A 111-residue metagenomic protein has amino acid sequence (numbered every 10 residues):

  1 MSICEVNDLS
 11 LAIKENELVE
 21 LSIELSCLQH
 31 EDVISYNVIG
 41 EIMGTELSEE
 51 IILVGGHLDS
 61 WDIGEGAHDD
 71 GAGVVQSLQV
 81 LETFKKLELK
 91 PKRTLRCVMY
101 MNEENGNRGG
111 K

Functional and structural regions predicted by a protein language model:
M1-A67, Q79-T94: Soluble metallo-hydrolase cores and metallopeptidase-like ectodomains found primarily in the secretory/periplasmic
L58-S60, V98-G106: Acidic, glycine-rich active-site loops and adjacent beta-strand->loop/helix elements that engage anionic groups
I63-V75, E104: Short, conserved micro-motifs enriched in small and acidic residues
